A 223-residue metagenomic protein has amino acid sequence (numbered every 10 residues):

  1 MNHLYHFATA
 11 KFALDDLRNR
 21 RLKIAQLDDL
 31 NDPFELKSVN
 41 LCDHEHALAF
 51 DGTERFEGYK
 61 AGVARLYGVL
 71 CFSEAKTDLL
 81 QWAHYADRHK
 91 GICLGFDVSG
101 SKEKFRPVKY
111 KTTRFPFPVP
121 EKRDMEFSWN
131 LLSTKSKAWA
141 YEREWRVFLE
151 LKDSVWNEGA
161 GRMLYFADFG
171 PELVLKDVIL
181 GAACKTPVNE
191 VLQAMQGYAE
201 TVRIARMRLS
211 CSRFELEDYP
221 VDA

Functional and structural regions predicted by a protein language model:
M1-A223: Partner-binding and oligomerization surfaces adjacent to conserved cores of proteins that assemble macromolecular
